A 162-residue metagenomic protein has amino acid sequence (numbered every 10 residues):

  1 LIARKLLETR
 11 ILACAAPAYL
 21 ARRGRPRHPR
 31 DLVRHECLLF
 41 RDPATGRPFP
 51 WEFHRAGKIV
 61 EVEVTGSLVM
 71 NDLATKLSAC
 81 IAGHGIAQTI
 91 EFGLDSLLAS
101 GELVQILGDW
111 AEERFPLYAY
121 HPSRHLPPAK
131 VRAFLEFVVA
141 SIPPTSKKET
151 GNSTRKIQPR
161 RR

Functional and structural regions predicted by a protein language model:
I2-F40, A56: Flexible hinge/capping segments at coil-to-helix
A3-L6, S100-E112: Short beta-strand->loop
R4, R30, L77-S78, R132: Alpha-helical segments flanking ligand/cofactor-binding loops in enzyme cores
P17-A18, A74, F92-G93: Alpha-helix/helix-capping structural signal
D31, F49-E63, L97: Ligand-binding cleft/hinge of the Venus flytrap
L39, E61-D72: Short beta-strand-to-loop elements that line the ligand-binding cleft of bilobed periplasmic-binding protein-like
L77-E102: A ligand-binding cleft/hinge motif common to bilobed small-molecule-binding domains
E91-S100, W110-R162: C-terminal effector-binding regulatory domain of bacterial HTH transcription factors
